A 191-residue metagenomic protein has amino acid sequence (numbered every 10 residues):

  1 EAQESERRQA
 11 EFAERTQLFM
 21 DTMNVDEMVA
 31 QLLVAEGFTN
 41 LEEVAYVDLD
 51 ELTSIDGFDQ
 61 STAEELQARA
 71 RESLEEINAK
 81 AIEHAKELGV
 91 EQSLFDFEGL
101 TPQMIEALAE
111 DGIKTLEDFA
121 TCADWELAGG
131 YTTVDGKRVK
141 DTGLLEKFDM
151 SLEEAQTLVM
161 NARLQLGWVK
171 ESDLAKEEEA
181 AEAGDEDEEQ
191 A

Functional and structural regions predicted by a protein language model:
E1-A191: C-terminal extensions
